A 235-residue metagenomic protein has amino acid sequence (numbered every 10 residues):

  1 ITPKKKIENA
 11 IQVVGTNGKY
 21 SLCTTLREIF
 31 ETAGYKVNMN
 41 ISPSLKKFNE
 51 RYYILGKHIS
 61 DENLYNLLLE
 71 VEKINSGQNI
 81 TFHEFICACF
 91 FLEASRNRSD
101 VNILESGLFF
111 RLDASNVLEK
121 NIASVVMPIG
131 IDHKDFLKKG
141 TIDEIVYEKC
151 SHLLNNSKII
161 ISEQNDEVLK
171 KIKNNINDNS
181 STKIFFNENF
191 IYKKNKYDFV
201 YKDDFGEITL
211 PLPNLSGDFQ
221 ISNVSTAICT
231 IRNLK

Functional and structural regions predicted by a protein language model:
P3-K6, T32-E119, I131-G140, E144 (+1 more regions): ATP-dependent carboxylate-amine ligase catalytic core
I11-V13: Hydrophobic anchor at the beta1->P-loop junction of P-loop NTPases
S21-T25: Hydrophobic positions on the alpha1 helix immediately C-terminal to the Walker A/P-loop
L26, F30, C87-A94, V224-L234: Buried hydrophobic packing segments
V37, L215-A227: Short glycine/threonine-rich catalytic loop with a Thr-x-Gly-x-Asp
N75-N79, L212-D218: A short glycine/serine-rich beta->alpha loop
N97-S106, L112, N121-L210, V224-K235: Acidic, Mg2+-coordinating active-site environments of NTP-dependent enzymes
